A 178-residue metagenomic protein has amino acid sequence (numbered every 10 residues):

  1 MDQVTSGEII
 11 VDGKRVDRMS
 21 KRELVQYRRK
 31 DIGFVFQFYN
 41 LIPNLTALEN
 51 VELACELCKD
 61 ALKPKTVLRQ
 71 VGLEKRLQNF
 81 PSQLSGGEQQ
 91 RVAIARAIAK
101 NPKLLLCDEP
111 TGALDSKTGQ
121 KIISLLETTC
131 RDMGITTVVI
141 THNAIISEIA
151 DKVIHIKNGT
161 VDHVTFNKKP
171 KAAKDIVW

Functional and structural regions predicted by a protein language model:
M1-I156: ABC family nucleotide-binding domain
K152, T160-W178: Conserved beta-strand-loop-alpha-helix hinge in the C-terminal portion of ABC ATPase nucleotide-binding domains
